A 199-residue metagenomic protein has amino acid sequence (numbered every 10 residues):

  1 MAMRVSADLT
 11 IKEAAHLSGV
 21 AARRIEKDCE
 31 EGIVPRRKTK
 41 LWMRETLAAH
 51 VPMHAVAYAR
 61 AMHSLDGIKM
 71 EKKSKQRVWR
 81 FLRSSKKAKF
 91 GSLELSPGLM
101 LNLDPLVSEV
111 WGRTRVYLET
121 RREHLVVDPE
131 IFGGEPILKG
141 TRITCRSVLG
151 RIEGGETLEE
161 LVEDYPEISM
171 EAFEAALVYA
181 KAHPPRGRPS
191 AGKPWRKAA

Functional and structural regions predicted by a protein language model:
M1-D8, A61-P129, G134-K139, G150 (+2 more regions): Basic Lys/Arg-rich amphipathic helical interaction modules
M3-D28: Polyanion-binding surface elements
R4, S18, C29-P35, E45-A48: Structure-specific DNA junction-binding interface
D8, M53-V56, R142: Amphipathic alpha-helical repeat elements characteristic of tetratricopeptide repeat
D28-G32, K38, A55, I152 (+1 more regions): DNA major-groove recognition helix of helix-turn-helix
P35-S64: Short helix-start
T144-S147: Pre-recognition alpha-helix immediately N-terminal to the DNA-recognition helix within helix-turn-helix or winged-helix
